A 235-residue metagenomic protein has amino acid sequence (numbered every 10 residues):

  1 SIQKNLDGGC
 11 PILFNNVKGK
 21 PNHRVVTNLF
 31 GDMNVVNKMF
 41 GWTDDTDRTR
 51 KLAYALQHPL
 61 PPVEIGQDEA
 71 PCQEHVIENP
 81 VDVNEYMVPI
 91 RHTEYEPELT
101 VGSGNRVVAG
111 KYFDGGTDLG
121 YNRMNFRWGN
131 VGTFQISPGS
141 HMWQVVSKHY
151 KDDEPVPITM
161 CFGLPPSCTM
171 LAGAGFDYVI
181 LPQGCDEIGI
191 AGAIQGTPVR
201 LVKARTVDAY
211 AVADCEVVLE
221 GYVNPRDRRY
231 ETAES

Functional and structural regions predicted by a protein language model:
S1-S235: Extended, highly charged
